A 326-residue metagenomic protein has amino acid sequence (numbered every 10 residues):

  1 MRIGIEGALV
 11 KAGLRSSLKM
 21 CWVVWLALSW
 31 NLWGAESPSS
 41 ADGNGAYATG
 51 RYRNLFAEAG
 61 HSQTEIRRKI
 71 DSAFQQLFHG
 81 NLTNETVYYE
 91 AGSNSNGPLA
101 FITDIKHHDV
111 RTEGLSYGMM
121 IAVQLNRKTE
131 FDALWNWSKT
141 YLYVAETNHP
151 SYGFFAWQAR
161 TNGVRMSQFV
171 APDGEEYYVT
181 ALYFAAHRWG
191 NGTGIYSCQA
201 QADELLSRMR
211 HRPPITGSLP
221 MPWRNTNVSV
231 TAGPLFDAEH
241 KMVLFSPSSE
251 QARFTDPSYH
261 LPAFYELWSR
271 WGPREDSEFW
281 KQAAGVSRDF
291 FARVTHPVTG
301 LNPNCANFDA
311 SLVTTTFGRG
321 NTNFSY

Functional and structural regions predicted by a protein language model:
M1-S16: N-terminal secretory signal peptides that target proteins for export/translocation
K19-N31: Bacterial N-terminal signal peptides
S37-S72, Q76, N84-T86, H108-T112 (+3 more regions): Extended ligand-binding clefts on enzyme/binding-domain cores
Y47-E175, A181, N191: N-terminal carbohydrate-binding/catalytic regions of secreted carbohydrate-active enzymes
N126, A186-G190, S269, P273: Short coil/turn linking the two alpha-helices of tandem helical-hairpin repeats
A133-T140, M166, T180-F184, G190 (+1 more regions): Active-site-adjacent structural elements in enzyme catalytic domains
L182-R188, S258-A263: Hydrophobic alpha-helical segments with transmembrane-like composition
